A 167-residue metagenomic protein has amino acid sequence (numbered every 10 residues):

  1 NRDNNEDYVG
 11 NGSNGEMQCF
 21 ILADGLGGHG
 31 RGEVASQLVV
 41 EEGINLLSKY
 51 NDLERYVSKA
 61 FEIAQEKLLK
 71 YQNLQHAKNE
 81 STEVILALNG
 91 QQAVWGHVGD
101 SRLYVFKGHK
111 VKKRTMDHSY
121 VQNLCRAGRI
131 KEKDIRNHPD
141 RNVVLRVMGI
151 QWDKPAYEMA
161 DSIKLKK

Functional and structural regions predicted by a protein language model:
N1-K167: PP2C/PPM-type serine/threonine phosphatase catalytic domain
